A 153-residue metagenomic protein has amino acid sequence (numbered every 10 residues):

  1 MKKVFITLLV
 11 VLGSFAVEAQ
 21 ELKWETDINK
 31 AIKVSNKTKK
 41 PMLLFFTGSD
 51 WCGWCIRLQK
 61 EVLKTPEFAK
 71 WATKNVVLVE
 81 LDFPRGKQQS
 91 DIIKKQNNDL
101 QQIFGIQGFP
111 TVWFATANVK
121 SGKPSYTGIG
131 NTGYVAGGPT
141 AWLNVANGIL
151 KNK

Functional and structural regions predicted by a protein language model:
M1-E21: Bacterial Sec-dependent N-terminal signal peptides
L22-E25, F68-K95: Thiol-based oxidoreductase modules, predominantly thioredoxin-like and allied folds used for disulfide exchange
W24-M42, A72: A short beta-strand-turn-helix
T38-C52: Short active-site neighborhood of thiol/selenol oxidoreductases, capturing the structured segment around
M42-F46, V77-E80, T111-F114: Structural recognition of the beta-strand scaffold that forms the well-ordered cores of secreted hydrolase catalytic
S49-C52, V62, F83-Q88, Q107 (+1 more regions): Solvent-exposed loop/turn segments at secondary-structure junctions within structured extracellular/periplasmic domains
C55-T73: Typically the conserved alpha-helix immediately C-terminal to a functionally engaged Cys/Sec in thioredoxin-like
E61-L63, D99-K153: Non-catalytic, surface beta->alpha helical segment in thiol-disulfide oxidoreductase systems
